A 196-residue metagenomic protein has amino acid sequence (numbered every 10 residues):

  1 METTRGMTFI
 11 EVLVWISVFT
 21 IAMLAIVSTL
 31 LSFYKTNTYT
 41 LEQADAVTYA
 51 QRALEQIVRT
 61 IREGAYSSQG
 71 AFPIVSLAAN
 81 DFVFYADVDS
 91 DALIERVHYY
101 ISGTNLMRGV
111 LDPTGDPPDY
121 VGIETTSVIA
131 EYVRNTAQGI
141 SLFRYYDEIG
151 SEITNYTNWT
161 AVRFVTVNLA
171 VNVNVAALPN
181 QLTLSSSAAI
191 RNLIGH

Functional and structural regions predicted by a protein language model:
T4-Y66, H196: Aliphatic-rich helix starts adjacent to a transmembrane/signal segment
T38, V47-T48, I61-V88: Short, glycine/small-hydrophobic-rich surface segments
E42-D45, V88-S90, V133-H196: Short linear sequence signals and composition-biased patches located at protein termini or domain-edge surfaces
F72-P73, V97, S141, S186: Residue-level detector of beta-strand structural context in well-folded domains
I74-A79, Y100-G103, T157-A161: Short, ordered beta-strand-loop transition motifs
A79-E152: Type IV pilin-like appendage domain
